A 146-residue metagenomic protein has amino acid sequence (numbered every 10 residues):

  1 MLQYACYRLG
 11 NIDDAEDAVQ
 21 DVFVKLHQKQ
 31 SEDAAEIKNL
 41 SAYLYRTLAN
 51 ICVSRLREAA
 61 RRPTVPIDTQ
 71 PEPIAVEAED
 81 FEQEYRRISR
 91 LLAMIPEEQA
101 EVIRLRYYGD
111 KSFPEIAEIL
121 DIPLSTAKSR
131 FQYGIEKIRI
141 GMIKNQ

Functional and structural regions predicted by a protein language model:
M1-I12, Q28-K29, L92, I143-K144: Amphipathic, Lys/Arg- and hydrophobic-enriched alpha-helical face
L2, F23, P96, A100 (+1 more regions): C-terminal flanking helix
Q3, D17-V24, K38-N50: Structural recognition of an alpha-helix C-terminal capping motif at a helix-to-coil junction
G10, D21-N39, E58-A59: Sigma70-family region 2
R46-V65, F81: Arg/Lys-rich amphipathic alpha helix in sigma70-family domain 2
A49, L120-N145: DNA-recognition helix of helix-turn-helix
P63-T64, T69-A93: Acidic, proline/glycine-rich intrinsically disordered inter-domain spacer in sigma factors
V102-R106: A short pre-motif secondary-structure segment
